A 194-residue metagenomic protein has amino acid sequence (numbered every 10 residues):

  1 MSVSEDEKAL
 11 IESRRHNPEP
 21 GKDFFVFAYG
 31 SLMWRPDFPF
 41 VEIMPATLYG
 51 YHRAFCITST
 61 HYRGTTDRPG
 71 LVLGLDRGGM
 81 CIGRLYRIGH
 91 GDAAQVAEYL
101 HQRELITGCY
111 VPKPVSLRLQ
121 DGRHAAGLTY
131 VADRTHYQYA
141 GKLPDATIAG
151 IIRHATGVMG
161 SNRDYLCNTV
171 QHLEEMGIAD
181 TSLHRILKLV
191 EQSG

Functional and structural regions predicted by a protein language model:
M1-G194: A glycine-rich, hydrophobic/aromatic-adjacent loop/helix-cap motif
